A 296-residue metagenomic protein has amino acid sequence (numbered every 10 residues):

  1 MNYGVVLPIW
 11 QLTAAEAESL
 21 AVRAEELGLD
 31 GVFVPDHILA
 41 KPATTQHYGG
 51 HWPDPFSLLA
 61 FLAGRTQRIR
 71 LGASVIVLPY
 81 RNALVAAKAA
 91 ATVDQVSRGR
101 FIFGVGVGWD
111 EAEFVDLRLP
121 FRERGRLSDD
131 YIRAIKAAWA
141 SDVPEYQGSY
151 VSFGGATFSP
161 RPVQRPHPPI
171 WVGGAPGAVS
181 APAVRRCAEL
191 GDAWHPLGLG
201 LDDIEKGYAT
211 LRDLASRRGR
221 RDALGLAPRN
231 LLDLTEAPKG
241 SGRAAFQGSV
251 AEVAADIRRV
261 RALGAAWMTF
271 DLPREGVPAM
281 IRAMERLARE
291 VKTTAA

Functional and structural regions predicted by a protein language model:
M1-A296: Active-site-adjacent structural elements that line small-molecule/cofactor binding pockets in enzymes
